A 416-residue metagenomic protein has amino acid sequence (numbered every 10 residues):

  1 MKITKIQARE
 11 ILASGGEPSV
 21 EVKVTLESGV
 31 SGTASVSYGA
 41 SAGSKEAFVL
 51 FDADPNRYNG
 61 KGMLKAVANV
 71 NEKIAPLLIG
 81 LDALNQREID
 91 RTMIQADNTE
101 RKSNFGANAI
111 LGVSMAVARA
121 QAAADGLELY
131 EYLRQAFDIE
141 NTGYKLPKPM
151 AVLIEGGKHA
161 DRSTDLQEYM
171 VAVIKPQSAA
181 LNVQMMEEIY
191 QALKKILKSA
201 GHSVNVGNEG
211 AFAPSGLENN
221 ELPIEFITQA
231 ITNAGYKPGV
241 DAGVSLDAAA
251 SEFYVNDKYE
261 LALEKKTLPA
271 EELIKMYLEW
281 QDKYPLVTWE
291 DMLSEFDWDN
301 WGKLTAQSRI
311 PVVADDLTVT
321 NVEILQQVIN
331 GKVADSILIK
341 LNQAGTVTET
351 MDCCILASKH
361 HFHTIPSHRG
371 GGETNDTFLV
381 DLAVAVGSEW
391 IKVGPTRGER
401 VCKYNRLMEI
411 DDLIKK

Functional and structural regions predicted by a protein language model:
M1-V20: Short, Gly/Pro- and small/polar-rich lid/capping loops
V20-S28, G32-Y38, A151-V171, I231 (+3 more regions): Short beta-strand elements
L26-V30, N71, A75-D82, M93 (+14 more regions): Structural signal for hydrophobic packing residues in well-ordered secondary-structure cores of soluble enzyme domains
S37-L127, V183: Metal- or metallocofactor-binding catalytic centers and their adjacent structured scaffolds across diverse enzyme
K45, D138-I139, Y144-G207: Mobile "lid/hinge" segments at catalytic clefts and subdomain interfaces of large enzymes
E168-A179, S203-N220, E252-E264: Active-site-proximal beta-alpha loop/turn segments in soluble metabolic enzymes
S203, N220-K416: Catalytic core of soluble alpha/beta enzymes
